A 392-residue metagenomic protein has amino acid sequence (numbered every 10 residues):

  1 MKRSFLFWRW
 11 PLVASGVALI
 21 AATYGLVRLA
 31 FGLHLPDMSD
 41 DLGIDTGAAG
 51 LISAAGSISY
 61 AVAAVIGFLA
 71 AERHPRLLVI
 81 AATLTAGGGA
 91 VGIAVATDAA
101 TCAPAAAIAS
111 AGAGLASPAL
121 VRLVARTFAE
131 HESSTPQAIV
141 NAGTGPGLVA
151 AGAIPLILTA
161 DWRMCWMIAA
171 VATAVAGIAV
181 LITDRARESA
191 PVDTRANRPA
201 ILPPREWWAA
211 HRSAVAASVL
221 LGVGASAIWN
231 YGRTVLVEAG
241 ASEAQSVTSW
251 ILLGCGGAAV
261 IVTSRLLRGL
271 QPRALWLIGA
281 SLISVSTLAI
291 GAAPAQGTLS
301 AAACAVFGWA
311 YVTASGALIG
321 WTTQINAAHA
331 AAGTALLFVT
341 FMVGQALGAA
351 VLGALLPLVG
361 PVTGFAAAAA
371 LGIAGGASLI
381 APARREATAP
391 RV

Functional and structural regions predicted by a protein language model:
Y24, I108-L120, V306-L318: Core transmembrane helices of Major Facilitator Superfamily
G43, V95-T101, A293-A295: Helix-breaking motifs and short loop linkers at transmembrane-helix boundaries and internal kinks in secondary membrane
V62-T97: Conserved MFS/SLC helix-loop-helix module at the cytosolic interface between two early adjacent transmembrane helices
A63-P75, A259-P272, L356-P357: Helix-to-loop junctions at the C-terminal end of transmembrane segments in multipass secondary transporters
A99, E130-R185: Helix-loop-helix hairpin linking two adjacent transmembrane segments in secondary transporters
A105-A142: Cytoplasmic helix-loop-helix junction between adjacent transmembrane helices in 12-TM secondary transporters
R273-L318: C-terminal transmembrane helical hairpin of 12-TM major facilitator-type secondary transporters
I325-P361, F365-A368: A late C-terminal transmembrane helix in Major Facilitator Superfamily
